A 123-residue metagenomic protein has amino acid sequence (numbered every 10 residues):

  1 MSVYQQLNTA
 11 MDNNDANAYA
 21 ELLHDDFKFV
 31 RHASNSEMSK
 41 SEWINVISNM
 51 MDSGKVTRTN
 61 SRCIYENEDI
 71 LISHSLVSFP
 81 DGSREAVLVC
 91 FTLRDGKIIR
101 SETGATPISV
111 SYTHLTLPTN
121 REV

Functional and structural regions predicted by a protein language model:
M1-D25: Short acidic-aromatic low-complexity motifs
A16-N17, E21, D25-R62: A solvent-exposed, acidic/Ser-Thr-rich amphipathic alpha-helical stretch
I44-S83, L88: Surface-exposed, charged secondary-structure patches
V87-K97: A short, surface-exposed beta-strand/turn
E102-S111: Short, solvent-exposed aromatic-acidic interface loops
Y112-T119: Conserved small/polar residues in nucleotide/adenosyl-binding loops
